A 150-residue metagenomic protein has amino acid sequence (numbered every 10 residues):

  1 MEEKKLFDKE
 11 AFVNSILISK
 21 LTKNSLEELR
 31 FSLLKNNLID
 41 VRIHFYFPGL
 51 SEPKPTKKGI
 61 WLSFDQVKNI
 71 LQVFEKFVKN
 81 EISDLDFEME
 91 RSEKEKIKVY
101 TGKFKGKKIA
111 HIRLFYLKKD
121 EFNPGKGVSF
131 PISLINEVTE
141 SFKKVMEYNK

Functional and structural regions predicted by a protein language model:
M1-K150: Positively charged, low-complexity terminal tracts and the immediately adjacent first secondary-structure elements
